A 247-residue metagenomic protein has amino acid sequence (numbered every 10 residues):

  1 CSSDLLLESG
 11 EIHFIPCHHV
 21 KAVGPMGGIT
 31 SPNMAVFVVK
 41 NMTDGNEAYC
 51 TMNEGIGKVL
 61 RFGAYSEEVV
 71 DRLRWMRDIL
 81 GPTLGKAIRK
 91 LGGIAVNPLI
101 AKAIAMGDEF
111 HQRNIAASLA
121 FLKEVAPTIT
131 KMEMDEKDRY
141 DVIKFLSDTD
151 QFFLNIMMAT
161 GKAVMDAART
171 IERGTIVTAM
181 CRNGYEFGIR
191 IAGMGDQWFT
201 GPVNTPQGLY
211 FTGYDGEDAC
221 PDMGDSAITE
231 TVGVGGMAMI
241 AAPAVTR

Functional and structural regions predicted by a protein language model:
L5-M26, A35-F37: Conserved mixed alpha/beta core segments that line enzyme active sites in large multi-domain catalysts
V23-A101: Flexible glycine-/small-residue-enriched beta->alpha junction loops that bind anionic phosphate/pyrophosphate groups
I29, V177, V234-A238: Active-site-proximal structural scaffolding
N41, I189, T246: Residue-level marker of positions within ordered structural domains that often coincide with functionally constrained
P82, A120-K123, M239: Generic structural signal for well-ordered, non-membrane alpha-helices
E109-M223: Accessory "access/gating" subregions that flank catalytic or transport cores
F211, D215-R247: Hydrophobic alpha-helical bundle architecture
